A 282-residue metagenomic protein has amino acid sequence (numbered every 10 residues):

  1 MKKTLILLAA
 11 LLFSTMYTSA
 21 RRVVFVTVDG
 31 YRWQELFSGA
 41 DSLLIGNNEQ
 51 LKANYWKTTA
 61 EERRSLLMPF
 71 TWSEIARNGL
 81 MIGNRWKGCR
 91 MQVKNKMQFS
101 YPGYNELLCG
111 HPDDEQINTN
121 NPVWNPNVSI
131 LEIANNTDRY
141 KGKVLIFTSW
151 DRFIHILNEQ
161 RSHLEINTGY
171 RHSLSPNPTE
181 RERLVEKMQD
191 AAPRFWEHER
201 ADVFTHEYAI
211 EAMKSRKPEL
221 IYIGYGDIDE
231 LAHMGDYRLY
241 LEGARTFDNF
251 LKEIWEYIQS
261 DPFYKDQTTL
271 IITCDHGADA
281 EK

Functional and structural regions predicted by a protein language model:
M1-R21: Bacterial Sec-dependent N-terminal signal peptides
V23-T27, Q34-E35, I82-R85, E106-C109 (+3 more regions): Structural recognition of the beta-strand scaffold that forms the well-ordered cores of secreted hydrolase catalytic
V24-F25, W33, T246-K282: Metal-dependent active-site segment of extracytoplasmic phospho-/sulfohydrolases and closely related
Q34-D41, W86-K87, N118-N120, I156-Q160 (+2 more regions): Short, solvent-exposed loop/turn and secondary-structure capping segments
A40-M97: Short, structured active-site-proximal loop/turn typified by the sulfatase FGly-forming signature C/S-X-P-X-R
C109-P122, H163-E197: Acidic, His- and aromatic-enriched active-site or binding-groove loops in soluble protein domains that engage sugars
V128, H198-K214: A Trp-anchored, charged/polar loop motif used as the substrate-binding/catalytic surface of acyl/ester-handling
E159-R161, E207-E253: Active-site His/acidic residue clusters
